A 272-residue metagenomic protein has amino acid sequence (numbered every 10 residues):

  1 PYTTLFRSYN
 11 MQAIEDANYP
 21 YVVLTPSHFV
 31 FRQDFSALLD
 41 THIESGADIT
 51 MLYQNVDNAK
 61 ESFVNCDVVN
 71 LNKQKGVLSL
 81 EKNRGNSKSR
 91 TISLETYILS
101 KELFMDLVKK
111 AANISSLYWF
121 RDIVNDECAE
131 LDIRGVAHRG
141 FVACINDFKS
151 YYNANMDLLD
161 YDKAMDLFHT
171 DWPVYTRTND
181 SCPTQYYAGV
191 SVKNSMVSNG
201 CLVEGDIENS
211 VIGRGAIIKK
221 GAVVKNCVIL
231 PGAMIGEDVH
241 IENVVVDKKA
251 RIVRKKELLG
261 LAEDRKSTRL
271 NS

Functional and structural regions predicted by a protein language model:
P1-N155: Unchanged
K110-S272: Left-handed beta-helix
